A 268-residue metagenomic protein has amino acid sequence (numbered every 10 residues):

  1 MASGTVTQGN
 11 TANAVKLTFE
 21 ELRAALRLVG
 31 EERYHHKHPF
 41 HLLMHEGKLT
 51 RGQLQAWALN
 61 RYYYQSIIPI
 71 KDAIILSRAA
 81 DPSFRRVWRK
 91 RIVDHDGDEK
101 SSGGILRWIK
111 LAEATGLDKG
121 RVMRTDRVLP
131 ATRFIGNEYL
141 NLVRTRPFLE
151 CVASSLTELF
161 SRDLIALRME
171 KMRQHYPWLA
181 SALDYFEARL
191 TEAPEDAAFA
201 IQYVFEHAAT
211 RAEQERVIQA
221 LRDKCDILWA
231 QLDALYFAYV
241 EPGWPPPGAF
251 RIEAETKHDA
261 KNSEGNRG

Functional and structural regions predicted by a protein language model:
A2-G268: Non-heme di-metal
